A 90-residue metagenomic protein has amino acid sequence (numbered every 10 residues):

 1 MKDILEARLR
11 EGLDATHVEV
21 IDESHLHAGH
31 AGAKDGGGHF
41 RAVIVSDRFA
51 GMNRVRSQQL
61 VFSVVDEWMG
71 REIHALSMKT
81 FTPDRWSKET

Functional and structural regions predicted by a protein language model:
M1-A33: N-terminal first-folded block
D14-T16, G36-R41, E72-L76: A generic structural signal for short beta-strands and their flanking turns/coil linkers
I21, V43, K79-F81: Solvent-exposed beta-strand sheet faces enriched in polar/charged residues
H25-L26, R48-A50, P83-R85: Short Gly/Pro-enriched loop/turn and capping motifs at secondary-structure junctions
H27-H30, H39, Q58, H74: Histidine-centered active-site/metal-ligand motif
H30-S46: A short, structured beta-strand/loop element
I44-R54: A short interface-forming secondary-structure element
V55, Q59-T90: C-terminal structural segments of small proteins and small subunits
